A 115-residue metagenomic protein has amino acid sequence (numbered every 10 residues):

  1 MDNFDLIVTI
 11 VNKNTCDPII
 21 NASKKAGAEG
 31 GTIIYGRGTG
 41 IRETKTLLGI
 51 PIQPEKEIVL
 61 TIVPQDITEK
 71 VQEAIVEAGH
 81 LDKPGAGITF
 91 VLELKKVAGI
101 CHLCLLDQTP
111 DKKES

Functional and structural regions predicted by a protein language model:
M1-S115: Positively charged, small/polar-rich N-terminal and surface patches that mediate targeting and assembly and bind
